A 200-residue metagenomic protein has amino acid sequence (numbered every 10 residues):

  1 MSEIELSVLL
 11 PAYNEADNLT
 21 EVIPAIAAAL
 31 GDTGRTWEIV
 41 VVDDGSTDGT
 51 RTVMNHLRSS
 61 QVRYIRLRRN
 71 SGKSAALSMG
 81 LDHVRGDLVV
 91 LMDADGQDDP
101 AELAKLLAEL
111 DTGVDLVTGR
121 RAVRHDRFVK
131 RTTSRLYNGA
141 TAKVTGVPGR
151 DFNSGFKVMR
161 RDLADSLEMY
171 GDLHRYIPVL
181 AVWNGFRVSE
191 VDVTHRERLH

Functional and structural regions predicted by a protein language model:
M1-A28, R35: N-proximal low-complexity "stem/linker" segments adjacent to membrane-targeting elements
S7-P11, V40-V41, R66, L81: Short hydrophobic beta-strand elements that form part of the catalytic alpha/beta core underpinning NDP-sugar/donor
E15-N18, S46, K73, D99: Donor nucleotide-sugar binding loop of glycosyltransferases
D43-T52, G96-Q97: A conserved acidic beta->alpha catalytic loop
L67-H83, L88, Q97-L180, R196-H200: Acceptor/aglycone-binding surface of glycosyltransferases and processive sugar-polymer synthases
N184-R187, D192-H200: Active-site donor/metal-binding and catalytic loop motifs of nucleotide-sugar-dependent glycosylation enzymes
